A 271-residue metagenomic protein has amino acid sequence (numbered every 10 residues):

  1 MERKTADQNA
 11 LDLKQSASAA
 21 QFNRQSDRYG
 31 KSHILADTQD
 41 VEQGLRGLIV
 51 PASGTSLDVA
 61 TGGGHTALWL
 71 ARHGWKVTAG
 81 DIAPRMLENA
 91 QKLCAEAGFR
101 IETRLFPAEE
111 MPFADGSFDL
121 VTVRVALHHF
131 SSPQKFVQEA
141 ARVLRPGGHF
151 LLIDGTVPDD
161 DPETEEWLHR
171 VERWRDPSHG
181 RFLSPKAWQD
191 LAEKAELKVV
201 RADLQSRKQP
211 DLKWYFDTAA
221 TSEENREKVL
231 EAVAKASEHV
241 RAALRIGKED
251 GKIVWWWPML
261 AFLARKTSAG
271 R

Functional and structural regions predicted by a protein language model:
E2-A52, H65-W69, M86-N89, L93 (+1 more regions): Conserved class I S-adenosyl-L-methionine
L57-V59, G63-E110: Class I SAM-dependent methyltransferase SAM/SAH-binding core
G63, V200-R271: Conserved Class I S-adenosyl-L-methionine
T122: A conserved beta-strand element that flanks and buttresses the S-adenosyl-L-methionine
H128-H129: A short His-aromatic
Q134-H149: A short glycine-rich, Lys/Arg-flanked "PGG" loop and its adjoining helix->strand segment in the class I
L151-D176: Conserved class I S-adenosyl-L-methionine
R181-A195: Short alpha-helix
